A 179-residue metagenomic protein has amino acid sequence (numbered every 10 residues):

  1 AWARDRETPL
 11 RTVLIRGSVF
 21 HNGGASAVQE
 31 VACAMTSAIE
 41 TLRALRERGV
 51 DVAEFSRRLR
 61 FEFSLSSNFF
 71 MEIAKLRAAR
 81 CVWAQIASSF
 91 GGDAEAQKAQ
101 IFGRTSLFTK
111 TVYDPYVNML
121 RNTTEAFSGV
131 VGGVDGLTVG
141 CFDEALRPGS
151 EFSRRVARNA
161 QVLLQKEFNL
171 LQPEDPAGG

Functional and structural regions predicted by a protein language model:
A1, D114-L120, Q172: Phosphate/diphosphate-binding loops
A1-S66, F90, Q97-F102, V130 (+1 more regions): Catalytic alpha/beta active-site cores
W2, A34-R48, L76-S89, N122-G133 (+2 more regions): Generic, well-ordered alpha-helical scaffold segments in large soluble proteins
G17-F20, E62-F69, F108, F142-P148 (+1 more regions): Conserved short loop/turn motifs at secondary-structure junctions
A25-V31, S66-A78, S106-M119, R147-A157: Short glycine/threonine-rich loop-to-helix capping motif typified by GTGT followed within a few residues by an Asp-Pro
R46-A53, A87-D93, R147, L171-D175: Inter-helical turn/loop segments and adjacent helix faces that build the functional surface of alpha-helical bundle
I86-S88, K98, T105, T111: Outer-membrane beta-barrel translocator/pore domains, especially the C-terminal barrels of Gram-negative outer-membrane
T124, V134-G178: Active-site or pore-adjacent capping/gating segments
